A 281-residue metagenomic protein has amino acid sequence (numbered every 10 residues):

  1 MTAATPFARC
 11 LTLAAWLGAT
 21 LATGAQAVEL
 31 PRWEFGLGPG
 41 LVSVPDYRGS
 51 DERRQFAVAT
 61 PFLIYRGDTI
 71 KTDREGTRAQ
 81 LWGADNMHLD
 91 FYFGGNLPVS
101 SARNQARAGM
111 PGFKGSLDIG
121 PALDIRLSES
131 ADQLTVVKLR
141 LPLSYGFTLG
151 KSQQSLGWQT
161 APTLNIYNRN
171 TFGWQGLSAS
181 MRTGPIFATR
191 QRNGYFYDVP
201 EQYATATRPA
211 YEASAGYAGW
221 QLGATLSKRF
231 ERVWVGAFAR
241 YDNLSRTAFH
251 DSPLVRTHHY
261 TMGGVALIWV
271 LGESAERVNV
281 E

Functional and structural regions predicted by a protein language model:
A27-W33, R48-G49, D68-M87, S128-V137 (+4 more regions): Short loop/turn motifs that connect adjacent beta-strands in outer-membrane beta-barrel proteins
V28-T69: Short glycine/proline- and aromatic-enriched beta-strand/turn motifs that initiate or cap beta-hairpins
W33, R53-A59, D85-M87, F113-I119 (+5 more regions): Residues that define the transmembrane beta-barrel architecture of outer-membrane proteins
P39-S43, A59-Y65, G76-L81, I119-L127 (+6 more regions): Residues on the lipid-exposed face of transmembrane beta-strands in outer-membrane beta-barrel proteins
V42-R48, P98-A102, R126-S130, S144-K151 (+4 more regions): Sequence/structural signature of outer-membrane beta-barrel proteins
P45-R48, T77, A106-G109, G146-Q153 (+2 more regions): Extracellular loop and loop/strand-boundary signature of outer-membrane beta-barrel proteins
K151-W234, D242-S245: Outer-membrane beta-barrel transmembrane domain signature
A224-E281: Predominantly the C-terminal beta-signal and adjacent terminal strand-loop region of outer-membrane beta-barrel
